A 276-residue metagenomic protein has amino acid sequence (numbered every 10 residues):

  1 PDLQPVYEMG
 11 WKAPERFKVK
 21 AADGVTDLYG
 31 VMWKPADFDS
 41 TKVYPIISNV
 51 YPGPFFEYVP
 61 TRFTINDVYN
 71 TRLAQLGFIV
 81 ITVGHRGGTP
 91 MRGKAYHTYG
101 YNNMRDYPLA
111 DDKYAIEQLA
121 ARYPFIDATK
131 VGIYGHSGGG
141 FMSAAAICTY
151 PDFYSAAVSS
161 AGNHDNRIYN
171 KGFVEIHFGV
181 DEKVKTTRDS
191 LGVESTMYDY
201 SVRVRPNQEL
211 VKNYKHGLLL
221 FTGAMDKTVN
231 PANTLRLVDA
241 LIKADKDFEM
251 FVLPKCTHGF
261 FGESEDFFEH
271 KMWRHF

Functional and structural regions predicted by a protein language model:
P1-F276: Serine-hydrolase catalytic core recognition
